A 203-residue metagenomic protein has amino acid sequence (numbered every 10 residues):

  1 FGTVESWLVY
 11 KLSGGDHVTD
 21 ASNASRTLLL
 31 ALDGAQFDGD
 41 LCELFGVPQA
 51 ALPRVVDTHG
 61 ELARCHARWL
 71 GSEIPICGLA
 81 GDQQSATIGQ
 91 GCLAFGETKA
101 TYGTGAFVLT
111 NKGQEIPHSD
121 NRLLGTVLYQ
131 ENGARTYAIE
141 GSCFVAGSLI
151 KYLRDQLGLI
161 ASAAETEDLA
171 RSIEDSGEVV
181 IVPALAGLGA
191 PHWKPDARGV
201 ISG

Functional and structural regions predicted by a protein language model:
G2-V18, L28-G39, E43-L44, R64-G203: Active-site core segments that coordinate phosphate-bearing ligands/cofactors across diverse enzyme families
T19-N23: Short beta-strands and strand-loop turn motifs
A51: Metallo-beta-lactamase
R54-E61: Gly/charged, well-structured mid-domain segments that form the phosphate/adenylate-handling core of ATP-dependent
